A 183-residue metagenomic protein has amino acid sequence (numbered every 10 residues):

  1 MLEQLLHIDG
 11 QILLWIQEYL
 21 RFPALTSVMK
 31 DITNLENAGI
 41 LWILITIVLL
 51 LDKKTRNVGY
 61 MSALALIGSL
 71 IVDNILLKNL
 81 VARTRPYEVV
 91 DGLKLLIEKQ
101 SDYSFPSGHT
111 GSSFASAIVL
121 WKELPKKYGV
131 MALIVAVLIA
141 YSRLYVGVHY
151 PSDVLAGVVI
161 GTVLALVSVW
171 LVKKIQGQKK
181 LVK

Functional and structural regions predicted by a protein language model:
M1-I40, N74-S101, V182-K183: N-terminal transmembrane-helix/juxtamembrane module of multi-pass inner/ER membrane proteins
A24, K54-G59, L124-M131: Membrane-helix interface segments
I45, K94-K183: Membrane-embedded catalytic cores of phosphoryl/pyrophosphoryl-handling enzymes
I45-I71: Interfacial segments of alpha-helical transmembrane regions
L51, N79-L80, I175: Helix-loop junctions at the membrane-solvent interface of multi-pass transporters, primarily the C-terminal
L64-K78, G129-S142: Small-polar-interrupted transmembrane alpha-helices in polytopic inner-membrane proteins
